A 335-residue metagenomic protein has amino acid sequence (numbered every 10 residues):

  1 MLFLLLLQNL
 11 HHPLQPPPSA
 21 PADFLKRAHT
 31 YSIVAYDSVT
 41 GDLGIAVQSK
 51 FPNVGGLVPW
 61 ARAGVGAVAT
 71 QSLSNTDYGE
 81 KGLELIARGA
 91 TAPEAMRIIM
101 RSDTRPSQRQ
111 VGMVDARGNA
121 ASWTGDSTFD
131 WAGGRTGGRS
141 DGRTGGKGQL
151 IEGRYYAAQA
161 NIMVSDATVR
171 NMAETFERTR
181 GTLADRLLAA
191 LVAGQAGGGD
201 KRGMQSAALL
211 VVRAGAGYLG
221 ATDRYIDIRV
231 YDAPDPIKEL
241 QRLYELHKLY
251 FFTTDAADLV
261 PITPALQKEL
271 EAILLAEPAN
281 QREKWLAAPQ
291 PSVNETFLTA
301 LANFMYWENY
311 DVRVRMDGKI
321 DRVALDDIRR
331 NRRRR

Functional and structural regions predicted by a protein language model:
M1-H12: Bacterial N-terminal signal peptides
M1-L2, L183, E277: Generic structural signal for short, solvent-exposed loop/turn connectors between secondary structure elements
L10-H11, P21-L25, N280: N-terminal processing/targeting junctions
P17-V260, P264: N-terminal nucleophile
L259-R334: Short acidic, glycine/serine/threonine-rich helix-capping segments at coil-helix boundaries
